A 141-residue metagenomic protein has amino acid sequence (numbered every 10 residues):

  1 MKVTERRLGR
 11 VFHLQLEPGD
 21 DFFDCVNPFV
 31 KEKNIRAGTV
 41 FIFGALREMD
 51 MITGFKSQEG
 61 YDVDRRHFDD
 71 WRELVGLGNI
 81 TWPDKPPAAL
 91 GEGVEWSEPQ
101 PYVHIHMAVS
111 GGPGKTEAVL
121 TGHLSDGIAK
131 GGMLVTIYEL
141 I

Functional and structural regions predicted by a protein language model:
M1-E17, F23-A37, F43, R47-H104 (+1 more regions): N-terminal intrinsically disordered, cationic/polar leader segments that include organellar targeting peptides
